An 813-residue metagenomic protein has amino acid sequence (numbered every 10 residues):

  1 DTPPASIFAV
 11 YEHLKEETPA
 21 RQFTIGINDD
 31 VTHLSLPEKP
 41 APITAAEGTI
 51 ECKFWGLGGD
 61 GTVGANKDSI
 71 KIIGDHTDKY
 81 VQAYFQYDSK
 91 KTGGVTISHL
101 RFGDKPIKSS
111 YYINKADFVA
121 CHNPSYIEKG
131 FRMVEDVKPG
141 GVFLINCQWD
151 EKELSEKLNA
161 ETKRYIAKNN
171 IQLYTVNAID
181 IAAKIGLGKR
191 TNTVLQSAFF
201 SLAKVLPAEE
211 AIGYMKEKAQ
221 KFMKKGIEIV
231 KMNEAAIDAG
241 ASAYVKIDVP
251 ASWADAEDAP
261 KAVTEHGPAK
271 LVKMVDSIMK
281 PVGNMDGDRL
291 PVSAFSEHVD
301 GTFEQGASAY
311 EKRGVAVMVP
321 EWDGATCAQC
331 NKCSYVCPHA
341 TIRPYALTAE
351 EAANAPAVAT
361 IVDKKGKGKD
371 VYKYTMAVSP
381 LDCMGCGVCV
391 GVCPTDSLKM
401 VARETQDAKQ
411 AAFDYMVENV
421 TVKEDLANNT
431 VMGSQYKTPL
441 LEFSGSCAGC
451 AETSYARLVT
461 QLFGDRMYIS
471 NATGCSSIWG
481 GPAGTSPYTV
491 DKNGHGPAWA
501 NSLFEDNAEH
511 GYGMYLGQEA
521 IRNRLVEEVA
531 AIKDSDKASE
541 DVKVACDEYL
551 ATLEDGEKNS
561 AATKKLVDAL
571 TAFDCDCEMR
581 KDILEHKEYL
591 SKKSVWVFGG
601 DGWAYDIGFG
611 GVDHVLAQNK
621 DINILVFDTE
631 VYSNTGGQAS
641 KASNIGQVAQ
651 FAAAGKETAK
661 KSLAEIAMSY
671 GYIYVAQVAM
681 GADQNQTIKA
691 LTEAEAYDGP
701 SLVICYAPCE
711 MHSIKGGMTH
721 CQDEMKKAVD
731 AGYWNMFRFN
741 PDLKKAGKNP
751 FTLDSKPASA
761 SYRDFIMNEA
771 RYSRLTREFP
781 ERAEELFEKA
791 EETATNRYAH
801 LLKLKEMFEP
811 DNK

Functional and structural regions predicted by a protein language model:
D1, A46-G58, T62-P281, A352-A357 (+3 more regions): Active-site cofactor/cluster-binding pocket
T2-K39, M232-A254, Y672-V729, W734: Structural signature of the thiamine diphosphate
L34, E38-K138, K332, E452-Y468 (+4 more regions): Thiamine diphosphate
D60-G64, S89-T92, I127-K129, E151-E153 (+14 more regions): Flexible loop/turn segments at secondary-structure boundaries
F85-N123, E228, I237, P487-K533 (+3 more regions): A structural-propensity feature for long, helix-poor, extended segments
R132-V134, C577, S591-V597, D606-I622 (+1 more regions): Glycine-rich ThDP/TPP pyrophosphate-binding loop and its adjacent helix/strand module within ThDP-dependent enzymes
V142-Q148, A472, I624-D628: Short internal beta-strands
A211, M215, G226-C383, V390-Y468 (+10 more regions): Ferredoxin-type iron-sulfur electron-transfer modules and their immediate structural context
